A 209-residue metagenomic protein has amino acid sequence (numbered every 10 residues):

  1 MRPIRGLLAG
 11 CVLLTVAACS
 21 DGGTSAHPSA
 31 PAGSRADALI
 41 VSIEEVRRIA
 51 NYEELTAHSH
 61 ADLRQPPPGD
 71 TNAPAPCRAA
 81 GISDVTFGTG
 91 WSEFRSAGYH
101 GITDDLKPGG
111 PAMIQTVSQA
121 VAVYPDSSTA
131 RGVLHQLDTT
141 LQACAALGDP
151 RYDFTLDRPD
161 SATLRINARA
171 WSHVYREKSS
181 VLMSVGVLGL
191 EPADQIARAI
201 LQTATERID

Functional and structural regions predicted by a protein language model:
M1-A9: Bacterial N-terminal signal peptides that target proteins for export
T15-A18: C-terminal motif of bacterial Sec signal peptides marking the signal peptidase cleavage site
S20-H100, R198-L201: N-terminal "mature-domain start" segment
I43, V121, R131-L134, D138 (+1 more regions): Extracytoplasmic/secreted envelope proteins and their assembly/folding machinery, especially bacterial periplasmic
A61-R64, S128-V174: Short Gly/Thr-rich strand-loop-strand
A97-R131: A short acidic-to-branched-hydrophobic micro-motif
S118-A120, R176, S180-G189: Short, well-ordered beta-strand elements
S184-D209: Surface-exposed amphipathic alpha-helical segments
